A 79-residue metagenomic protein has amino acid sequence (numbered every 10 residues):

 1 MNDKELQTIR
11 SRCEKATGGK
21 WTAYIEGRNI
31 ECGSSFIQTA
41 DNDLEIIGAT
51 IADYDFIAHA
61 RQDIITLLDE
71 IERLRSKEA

Functional and structural regions predicted by a protein language model:
M1-D69, R73-A79: Extreme N-terminal leader/activation tails
